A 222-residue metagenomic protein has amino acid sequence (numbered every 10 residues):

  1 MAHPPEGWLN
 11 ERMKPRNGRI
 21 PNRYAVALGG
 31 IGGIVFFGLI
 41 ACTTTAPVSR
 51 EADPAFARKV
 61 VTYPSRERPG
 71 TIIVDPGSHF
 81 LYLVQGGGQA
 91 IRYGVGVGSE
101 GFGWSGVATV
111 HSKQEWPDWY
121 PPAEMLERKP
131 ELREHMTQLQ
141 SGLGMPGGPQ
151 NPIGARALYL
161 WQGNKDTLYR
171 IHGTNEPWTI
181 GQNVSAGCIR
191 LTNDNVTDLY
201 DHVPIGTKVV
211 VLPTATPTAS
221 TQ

Functional and structural regions predicted by a protein language model:
K14-I31: Bacterial N-terminal signal peptides that target proteins for export
G29-L39: Bacterial N-terminal signal peptides
L39-R58: Bacterial Sec signal peptide processing site at the extreme N-terminus
P54-T71, P76, Q89-G98, L139-M145 (+2 more regions): N-terminal post-signal-peptidase region of extra-cytosolic proteins
V60, P64-S65, G101-Y120: Long, charge-dense
G87, G101-V107, Q114, P130-Q222: Exported/periplasmic cell-wall-interacting domains
